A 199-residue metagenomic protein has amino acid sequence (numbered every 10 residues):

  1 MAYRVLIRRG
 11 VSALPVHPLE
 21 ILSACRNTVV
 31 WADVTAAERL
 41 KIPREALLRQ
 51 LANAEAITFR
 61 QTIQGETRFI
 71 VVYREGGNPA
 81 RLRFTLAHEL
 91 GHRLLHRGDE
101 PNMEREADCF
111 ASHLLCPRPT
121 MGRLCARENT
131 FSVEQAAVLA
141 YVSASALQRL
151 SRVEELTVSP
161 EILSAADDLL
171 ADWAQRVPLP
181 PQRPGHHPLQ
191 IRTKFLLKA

Functional and structural regions predicted by a protein language model:
M1-A199: Active-site hotspot residues in diverse enzymes, especially metal/ion-binding acidic/histidine motifs
